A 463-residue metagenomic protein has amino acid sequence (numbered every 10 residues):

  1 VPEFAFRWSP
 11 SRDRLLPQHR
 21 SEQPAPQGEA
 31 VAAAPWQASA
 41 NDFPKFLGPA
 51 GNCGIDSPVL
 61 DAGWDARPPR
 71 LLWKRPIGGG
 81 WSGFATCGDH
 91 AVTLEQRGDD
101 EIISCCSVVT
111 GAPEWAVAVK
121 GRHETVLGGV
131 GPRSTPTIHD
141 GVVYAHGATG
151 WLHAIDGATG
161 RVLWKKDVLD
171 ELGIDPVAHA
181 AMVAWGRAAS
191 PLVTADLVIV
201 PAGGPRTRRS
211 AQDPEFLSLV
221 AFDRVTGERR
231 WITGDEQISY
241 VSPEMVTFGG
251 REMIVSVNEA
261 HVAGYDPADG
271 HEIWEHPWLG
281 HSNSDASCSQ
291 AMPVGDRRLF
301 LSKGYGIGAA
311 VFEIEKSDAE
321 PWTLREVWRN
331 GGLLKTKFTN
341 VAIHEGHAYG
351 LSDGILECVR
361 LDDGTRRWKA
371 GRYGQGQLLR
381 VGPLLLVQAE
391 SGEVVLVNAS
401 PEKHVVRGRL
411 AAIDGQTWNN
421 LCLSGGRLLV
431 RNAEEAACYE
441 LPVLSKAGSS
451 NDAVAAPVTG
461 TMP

Functional and structural regions predicted by a protein language model:
V1-P463: Noncatalytic, solvent-exposed loop/strand surfaces of beta-propeller-type extracellular/periplasmic domains
